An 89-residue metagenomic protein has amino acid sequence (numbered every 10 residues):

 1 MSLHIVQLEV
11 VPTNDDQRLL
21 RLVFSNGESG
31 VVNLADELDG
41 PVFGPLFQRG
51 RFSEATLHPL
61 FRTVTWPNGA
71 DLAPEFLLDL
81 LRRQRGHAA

Functional and structural regions predicted by a protein language model:
M1-A89: Motif-centric detector for short Cys/His coordination patterns
